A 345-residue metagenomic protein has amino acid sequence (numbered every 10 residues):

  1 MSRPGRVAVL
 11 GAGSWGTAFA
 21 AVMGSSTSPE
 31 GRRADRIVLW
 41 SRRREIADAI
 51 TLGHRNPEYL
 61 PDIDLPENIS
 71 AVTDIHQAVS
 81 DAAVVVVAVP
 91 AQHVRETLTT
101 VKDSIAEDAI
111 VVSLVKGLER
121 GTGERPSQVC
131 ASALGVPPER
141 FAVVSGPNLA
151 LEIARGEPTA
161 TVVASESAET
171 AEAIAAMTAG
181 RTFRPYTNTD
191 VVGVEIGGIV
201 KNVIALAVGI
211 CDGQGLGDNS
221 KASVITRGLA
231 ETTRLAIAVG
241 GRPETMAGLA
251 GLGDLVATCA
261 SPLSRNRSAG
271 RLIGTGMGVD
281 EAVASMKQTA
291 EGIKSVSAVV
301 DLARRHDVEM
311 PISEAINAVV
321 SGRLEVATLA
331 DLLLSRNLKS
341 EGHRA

Functional and structural regions predicted by a protein language model:
M1-I63, I69-T73, T100: NAD(P)+-binding Rossmann beta1-loop-alpha1 motif at the extreme N-terminus of oxidoreductases
A12, G16, R43, V94 (+15 more regions): Generic structural signal for well-ordered, non-membrane alpha-helical segments in soluble metabolic enzymes
A21, S25, L52, T99 (+5 more regions): Short, well-ordered alpha-helices that flank and scaffold nucleotide-derived cofactor binding pockets
L65-P158, I174-A176: Rossmann-like NAD(P)(H) cofactor-binding subdomain of soluble oxidoreductases
H93, S104, V129-R140, P158-L206 (+1 more regions): Internal alpha-helical scaffold of NAD(P)-dependent oxidoreductase catalytic cores
V208-D212, I237-A247, G251, L255-A345: NAD(P)-dependent Rossmann-like dehydrogenase/reductase catalytic/cofactor-binding core
